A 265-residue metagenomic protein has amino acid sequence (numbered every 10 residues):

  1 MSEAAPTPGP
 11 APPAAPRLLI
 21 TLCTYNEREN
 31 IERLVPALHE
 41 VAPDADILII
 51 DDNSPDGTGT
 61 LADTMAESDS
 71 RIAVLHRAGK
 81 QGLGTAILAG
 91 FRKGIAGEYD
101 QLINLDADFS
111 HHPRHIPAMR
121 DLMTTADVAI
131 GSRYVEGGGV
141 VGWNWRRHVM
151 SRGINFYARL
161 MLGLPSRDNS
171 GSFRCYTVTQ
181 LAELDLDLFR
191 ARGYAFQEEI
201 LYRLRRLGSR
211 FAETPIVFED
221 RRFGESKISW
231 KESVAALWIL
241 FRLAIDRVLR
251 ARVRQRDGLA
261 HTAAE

Functional and structural regions predicted by a protein language model:
M1-A15, M161-L164, D187-E265: Hydrophobic helical membrane-anchoring modules
M1-A37: N-proximal low-complexity "stem/linker" segments adjacent to membrane-targeting elements
N30-R33, D56-M65: Acidic helix N-cap motif at the loop->helix transition within catalytic regions of sugar-transfer enzymes
P36-A45: Short, acidic, metal-binding catalytic loop of nucleotide-sugar glycosyltransferases
H39, D52-N53, Q81, G90: Conserved short acidic donor-positioning loop in nucleotide-sugar-dependent glycosyltransferases
D44-S54, L75-H76, L105: Short beta-strand/loop segment that forms part of the nucleotide-sugar
D51-T60, F109: A conserved acidic beta->alpha catalytic loop
R71, L75-A96, Q101, P113-Y194 (+2 more regions): Acceptor/aglycone-binding surface of glycosyltransferases and processive sugar-polymer synthases
